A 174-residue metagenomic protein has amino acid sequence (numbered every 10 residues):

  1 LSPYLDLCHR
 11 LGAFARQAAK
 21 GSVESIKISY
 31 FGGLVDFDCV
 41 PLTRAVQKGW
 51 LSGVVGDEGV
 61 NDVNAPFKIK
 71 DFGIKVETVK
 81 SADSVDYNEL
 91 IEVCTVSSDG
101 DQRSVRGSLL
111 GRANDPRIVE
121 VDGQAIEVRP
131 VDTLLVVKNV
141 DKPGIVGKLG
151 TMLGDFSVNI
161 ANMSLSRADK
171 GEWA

Functional and structural regions predicted by a protein language model:
L1-A174: A conserved regulatory-domain signal marking ACT and ACT-like small-molecule sensing domains and adjacent regulatory
